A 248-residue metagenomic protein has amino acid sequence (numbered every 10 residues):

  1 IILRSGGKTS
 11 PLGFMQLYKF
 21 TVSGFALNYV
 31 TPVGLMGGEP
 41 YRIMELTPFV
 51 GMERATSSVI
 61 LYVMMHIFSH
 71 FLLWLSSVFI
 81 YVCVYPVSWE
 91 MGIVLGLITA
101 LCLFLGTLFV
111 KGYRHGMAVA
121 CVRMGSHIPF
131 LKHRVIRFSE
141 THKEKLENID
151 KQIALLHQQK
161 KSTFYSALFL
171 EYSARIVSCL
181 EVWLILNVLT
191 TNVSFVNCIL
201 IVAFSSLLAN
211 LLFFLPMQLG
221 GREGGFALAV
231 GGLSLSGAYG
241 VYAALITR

Functional and structural regions predicted by a protein language model:
I1-V22, I80, V87-N210, A243-T247: Predominantly cytoplasmic-facing regulatory/coupling regions of multi-pass membrane proteins
I2, A26-L27, L46, I185 (+4 more regions): Broad structural signal for hydrophobic residues in well-ordered alpha-helices, predominantly aliphatic
G24-H133, L219-R248: Transmembrane helix-loop-helix hairpins in multi-pass inner-membrane proteins
V30-V33, F68, Y172, I176 (+1 more regions): Hydrophobic/aromatic residues within the transmembrane alpha-helices of Major Facilitator Superfamily
C198-L228: Helix-helix packing/entry segments at the starts of transmembrane helices
